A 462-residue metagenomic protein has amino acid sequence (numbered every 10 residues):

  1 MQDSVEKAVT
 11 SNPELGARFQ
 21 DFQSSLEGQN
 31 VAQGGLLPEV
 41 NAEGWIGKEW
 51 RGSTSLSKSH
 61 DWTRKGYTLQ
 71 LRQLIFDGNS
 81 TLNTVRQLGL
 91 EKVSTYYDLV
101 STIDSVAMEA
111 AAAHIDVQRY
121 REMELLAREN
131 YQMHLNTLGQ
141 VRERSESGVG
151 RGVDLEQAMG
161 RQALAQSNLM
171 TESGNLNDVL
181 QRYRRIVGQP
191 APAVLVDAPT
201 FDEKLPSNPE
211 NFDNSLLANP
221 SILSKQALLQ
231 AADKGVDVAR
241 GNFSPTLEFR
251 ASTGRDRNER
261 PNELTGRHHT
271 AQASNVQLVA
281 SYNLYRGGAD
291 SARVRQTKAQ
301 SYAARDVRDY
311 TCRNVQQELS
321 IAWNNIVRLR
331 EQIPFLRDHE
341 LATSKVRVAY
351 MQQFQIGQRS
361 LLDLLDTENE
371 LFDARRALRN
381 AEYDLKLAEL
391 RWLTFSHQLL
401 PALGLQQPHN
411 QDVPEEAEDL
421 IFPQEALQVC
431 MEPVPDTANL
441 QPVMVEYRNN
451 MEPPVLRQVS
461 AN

Functional and structural regions predicted by a protein language model:
E6-G16, Q23-P38, L69-R86, Y97-D104 (+6 more regions): A glycine-/polar-enriched beta->alpha junction
F19, V85-G89, G152-A163, R295 (+1 more regions): Short, charged, amphipathic alpha-helical segments
I46-W50, I75, T253-R257, L284-R286 (+1 more regions): Transmembrane beta-strands of outer-membrane beta-barrel pores
W50, R379-N462: Acidic, low-complexity, intrinsically disordered peripheral segments
G52-S59, N83, V196-A198, S244 (+2 more regions): Outer-membrane beta-barrel translocator domains and adjoining extracellular loop/strand segments of Gram-negative
T63-K65, T270-S274: Residues that define the transmembrane beta-barrel architecture of outer-membrane proteins
I103-A218, A322-N325, L329, I333 (+4 more regions): Periplasmic alpha-helical coiled-coil/stalk elements that build and connect Gram-negative outer-membrane
L164-Q189, L341-L399, F422-P433: Short segments within alpha-helical structural elements
